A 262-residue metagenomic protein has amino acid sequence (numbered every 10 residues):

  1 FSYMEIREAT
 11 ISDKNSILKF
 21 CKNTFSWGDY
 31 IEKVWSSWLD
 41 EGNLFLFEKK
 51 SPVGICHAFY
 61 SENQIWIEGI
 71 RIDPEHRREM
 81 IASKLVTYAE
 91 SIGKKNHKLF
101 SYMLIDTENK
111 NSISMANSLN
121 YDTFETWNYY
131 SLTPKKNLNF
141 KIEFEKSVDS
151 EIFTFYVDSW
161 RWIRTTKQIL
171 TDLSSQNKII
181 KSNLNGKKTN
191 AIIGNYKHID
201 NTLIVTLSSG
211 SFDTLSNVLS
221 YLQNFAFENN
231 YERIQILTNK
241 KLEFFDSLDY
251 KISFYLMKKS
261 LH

Functional and structural regions predicted by a protein language model:
F1-I11, P134-S147, H262: Conserved N-terminal entry element of GNAT/NAT acetyltransferase domains
K22, G28-F45, G54-I70, A191-D200: A conserved beta-strand-loop-helix scaffold within acyl/acetyltransferase catalytic domains
K50-G54, N111, K188-N190: Glycine-rich acetyl-CoA-binding "A-motif" of GNAT/NAT acetyltransferases
Y60-N63, Y102-L104, D122-K135, D249-L261: Conserved catalytic-core motifs of GNAT/GCN5-like acyltransferases
I72, R78-S91, S114, D213-N224: Conserved acetyl-CoA-binding loop-helix of GNAT-fold acetyltransferases
S83, T107-E125, K240-I252: Conserved active-site alpha-helix within GNAT-family acetyltransferase domains
G93-E108, E228-T238: Conserved GNAT acetyl-CoA-binding A-motif
L119-I199: Amide-forming acyltransferase catalytic core, primarily the GNAT-like/NAT-type and related acyltransferase folds
